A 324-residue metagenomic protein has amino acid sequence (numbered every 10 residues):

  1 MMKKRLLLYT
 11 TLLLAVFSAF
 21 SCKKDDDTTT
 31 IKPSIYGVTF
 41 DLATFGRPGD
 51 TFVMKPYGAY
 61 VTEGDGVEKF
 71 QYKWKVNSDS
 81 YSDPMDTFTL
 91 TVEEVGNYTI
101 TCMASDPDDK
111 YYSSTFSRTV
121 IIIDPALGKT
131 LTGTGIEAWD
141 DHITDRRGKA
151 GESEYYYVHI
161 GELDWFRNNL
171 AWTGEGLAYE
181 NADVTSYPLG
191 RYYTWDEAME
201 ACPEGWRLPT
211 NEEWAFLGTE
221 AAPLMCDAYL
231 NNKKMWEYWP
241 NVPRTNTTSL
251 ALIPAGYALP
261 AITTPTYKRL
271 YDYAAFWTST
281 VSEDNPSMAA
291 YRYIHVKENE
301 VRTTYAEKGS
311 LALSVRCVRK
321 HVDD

Functional and structural regions predicted by a protein language model:
M1-T10: Bacterial N-terminal signal peptides that target proteins for export
L12-A43, D109-T119, I123-H142, H321-D324: Bacterial Sec-dependent N-terminal signal peptides
G49-E63: A short beta-strand segment in extracellular, disulfide-stabilized domains
V61-K73: Solvent-exposed loop segments of extracellular immunoglobulin-like
Q71-V92: Surface-exposed, flexible coil segments in extracellular/virion-facing regions
E94-Y98: Short tyrosine-centred short linear motifs in exposed loops/low-complexity segments
P125-D324: Conserved positions within compact, well-structured domain cores
